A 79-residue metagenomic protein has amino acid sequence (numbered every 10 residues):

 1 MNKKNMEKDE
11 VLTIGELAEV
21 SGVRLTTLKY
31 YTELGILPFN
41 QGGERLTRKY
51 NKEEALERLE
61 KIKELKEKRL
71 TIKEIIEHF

Functional and structural regions predicted by a protein language model:
M1-V20, E33-L34, P38-E44, K49-F79: Arg/Lys-rich, alpha-helical DNA-contact motif
R24-T27: Short coil turns linking two alpha-helices in DNA-binding domains
